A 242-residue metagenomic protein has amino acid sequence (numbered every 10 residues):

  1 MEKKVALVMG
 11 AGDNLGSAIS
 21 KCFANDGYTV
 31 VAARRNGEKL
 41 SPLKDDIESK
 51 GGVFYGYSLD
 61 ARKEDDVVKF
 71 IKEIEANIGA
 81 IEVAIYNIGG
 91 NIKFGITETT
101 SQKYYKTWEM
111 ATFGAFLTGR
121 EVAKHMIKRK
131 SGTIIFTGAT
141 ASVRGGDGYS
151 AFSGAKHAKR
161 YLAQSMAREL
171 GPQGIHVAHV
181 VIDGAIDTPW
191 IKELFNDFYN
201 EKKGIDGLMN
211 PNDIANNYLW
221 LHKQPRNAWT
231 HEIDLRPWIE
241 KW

Functional and structural regions predicted by a protein language model:
G12-D13: Conserved glycine-rich cofactor-binding loop
G27-P42: Conserved glycine-rich Rossmann-like NAD(P)H-binding loop of the short-chain dehydrogenase/reductase
S49-E64: Rossmann-fold cofactor-recognition segment
G95-W108: Substrate-binding pocket helix/loop in short-chain dehydrogenase/reductase
G119-R120, Q164: A short, exposed helix-loop element centered on a Lys and neighboring polar residues
T133-A158, Q164, R168-P172, I186: Catalytic loop of short-chain dehydrogenase/reductase
P172-V181, Y199-W242: C-terminal helical subdomain
